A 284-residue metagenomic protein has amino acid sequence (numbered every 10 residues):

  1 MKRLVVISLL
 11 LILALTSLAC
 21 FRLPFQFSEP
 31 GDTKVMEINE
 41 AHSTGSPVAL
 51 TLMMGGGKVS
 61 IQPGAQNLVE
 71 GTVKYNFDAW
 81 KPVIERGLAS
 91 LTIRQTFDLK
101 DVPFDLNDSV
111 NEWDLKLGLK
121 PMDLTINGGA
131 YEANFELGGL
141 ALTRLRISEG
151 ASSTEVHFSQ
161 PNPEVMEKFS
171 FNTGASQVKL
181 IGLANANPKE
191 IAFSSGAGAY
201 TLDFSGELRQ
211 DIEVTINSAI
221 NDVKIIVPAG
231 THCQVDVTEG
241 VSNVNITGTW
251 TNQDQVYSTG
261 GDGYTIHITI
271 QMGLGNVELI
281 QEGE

Functional and structural regions predicted by a protein language model:
M1-L4: Positively charged n-region of N-terminal signal peptides that target proteins for export
V6-L13: Sec-dependent N-terminal signal peptides
T16-A19: C-terminal motif of bacterial Sec signal peptides marking the signal peptidase cleavage site
F21-S28: Bacterial lipoprotein signal-peptidase II cleavage site
V35-H42, T72-Y75, A79-K81, T92-S109 (+1 more regions): Short, surface-exposed interaction patches in beta-rich subdomains that mediate adhesion/assembly near membranes
M53-A89, V165: Extracytoplasmic/periplasmic/luminal assembly and interaction segments in envelope/secretory/respiratory proteins
P63, K100-L119: Extended Gly/Ser/Thr-rich low-complexity repeat segments, especially those forming or decorating extracellular
T125-V165, S170: Right-handed parallel beta-helix
